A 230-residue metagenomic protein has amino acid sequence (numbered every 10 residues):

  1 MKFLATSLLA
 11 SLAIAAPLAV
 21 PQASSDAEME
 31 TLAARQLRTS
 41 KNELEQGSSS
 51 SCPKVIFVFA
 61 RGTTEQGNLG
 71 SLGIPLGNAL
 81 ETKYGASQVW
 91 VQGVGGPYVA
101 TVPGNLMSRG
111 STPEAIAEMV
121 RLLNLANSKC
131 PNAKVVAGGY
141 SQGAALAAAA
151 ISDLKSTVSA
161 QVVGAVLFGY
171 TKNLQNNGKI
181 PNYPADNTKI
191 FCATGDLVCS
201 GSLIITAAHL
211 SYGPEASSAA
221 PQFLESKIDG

Functional and structural regions predicted by a protein language model:
M1-L32, Q36, G230: Fungal secretory targeting signals
L37-N132, T194-S217, P221-K227: Active-site catalytic motif of lipid deacylating hydrolases and related acyltransferases
V136, G164-V166: Residue in the alpha/beta-hydrolase core beta-strand immediately N-terminal to the catalytic nucleophile
A137-G143, A147: Gly/Ala-rich beta-loop-alpha elbow adjacent to hydrolase catalytic centers
A150-A160: Conserved hydrolase catalytic core segment
V166-L174, A193-L197: Active-site nucleophile loop of the alpha/beta-hydrolase fold
G178-L197: Surface-exposed loop and adjacent secondary-structure segments within mature catalytic domains
